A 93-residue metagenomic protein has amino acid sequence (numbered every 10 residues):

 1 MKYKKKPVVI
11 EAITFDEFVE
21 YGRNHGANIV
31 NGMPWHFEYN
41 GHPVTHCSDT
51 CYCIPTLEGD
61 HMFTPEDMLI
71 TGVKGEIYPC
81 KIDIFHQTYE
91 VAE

Functional and structural regions predicted by a protein language model:
M1-T50, T56: N-terminal domain-onset segments
T14-E17, H36-E38, C51, M62 (+3 more regions): Intrinsic disorder/low-structure terminal segments
T56-E93: Short, compact, well-ordered microdomains
